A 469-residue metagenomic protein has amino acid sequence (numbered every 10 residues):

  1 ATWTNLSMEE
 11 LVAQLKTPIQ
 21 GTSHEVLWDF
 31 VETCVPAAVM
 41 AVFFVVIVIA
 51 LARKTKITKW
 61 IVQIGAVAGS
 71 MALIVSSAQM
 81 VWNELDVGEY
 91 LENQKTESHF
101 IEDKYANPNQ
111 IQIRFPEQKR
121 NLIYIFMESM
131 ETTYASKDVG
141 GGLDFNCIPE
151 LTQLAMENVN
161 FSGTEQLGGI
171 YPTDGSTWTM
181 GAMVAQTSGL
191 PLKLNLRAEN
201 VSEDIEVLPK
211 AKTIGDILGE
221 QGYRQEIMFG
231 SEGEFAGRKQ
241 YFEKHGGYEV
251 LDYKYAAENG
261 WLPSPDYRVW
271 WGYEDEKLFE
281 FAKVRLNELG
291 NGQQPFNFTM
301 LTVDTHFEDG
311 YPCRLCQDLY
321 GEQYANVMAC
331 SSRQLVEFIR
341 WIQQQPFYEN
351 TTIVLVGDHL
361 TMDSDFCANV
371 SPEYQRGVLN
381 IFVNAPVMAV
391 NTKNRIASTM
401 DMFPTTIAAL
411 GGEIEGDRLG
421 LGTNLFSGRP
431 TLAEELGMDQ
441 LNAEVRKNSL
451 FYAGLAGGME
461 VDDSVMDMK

Functional and structural regions predicted by a protein language model:
A1-L91: Transmembrane and membrane-interface helices of multi-pass, inner-membrane envelope-modifying transferases
L85-D103: Alpha-helical transmembrane signal-anchor/signal-peptide segments
P108-K469: Solvent-exposed soluble domains appended to multi-pass membrane proteins
